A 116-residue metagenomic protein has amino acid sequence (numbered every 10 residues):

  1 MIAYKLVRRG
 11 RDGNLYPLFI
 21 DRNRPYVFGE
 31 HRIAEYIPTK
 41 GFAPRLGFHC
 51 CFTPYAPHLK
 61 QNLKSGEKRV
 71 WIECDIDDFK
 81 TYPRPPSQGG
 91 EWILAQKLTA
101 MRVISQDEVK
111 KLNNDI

Functional and structural regions predicted by a protein language model:
M1-R45, Q61-K68, K80: ADP-ribose/NAD+-binding catalytic cleft of ART/PARP-like enzymes
Y4, F48, A100-V103: Generic preference for hydrophobic/aromatic residues in regular secondary structure cores
R11, Y55, F79-T81, V103-E108: Generic "edge-of-domain/loop-turn" microfeature
P17, I33, C51, I93-L94: Intrinsically disordered, low-complexity, compositionally biased regions/tails
F42-C50, P54-P57: Catalytic toxin/effector domains delivered as secreted proteins or via bacterial secretion systems
L63-I104: Charge-dense polyanion-binding interfaces
A95, Q106-I116: Mixed-charge (acidic/basic) macromolecular-recognition segments
